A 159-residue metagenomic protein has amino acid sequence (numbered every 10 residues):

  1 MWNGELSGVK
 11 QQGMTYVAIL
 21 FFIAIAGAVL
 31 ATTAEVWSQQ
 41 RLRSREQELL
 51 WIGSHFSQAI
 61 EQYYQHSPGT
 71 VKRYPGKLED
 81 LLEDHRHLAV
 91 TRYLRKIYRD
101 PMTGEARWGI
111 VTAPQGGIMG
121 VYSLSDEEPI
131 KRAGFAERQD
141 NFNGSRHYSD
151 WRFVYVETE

Functional and structural regions predicted by a protein language model:
M1-Q12: N-terminal leader/signal peptides at the extreme start of proteins
Q12, A26, T103: Short glycine-rich loop/turn motifs that provide flexible caps or phosphate-binding loops at active sites
G13-F22, I52, D80: Residue-level recognition of specific faces of alpha-helices
I19, I23-R41: C-terminal juxtamembrane segment of a hydrophobic transmembrane alpha-helix
G27-A28, E35-V36, L49, S54 (+1 more regions): Short, amphipathic alpha-helical interface elements at domain boundaries that mediate macromolecular binding
L42-G53, T70-V71: Membrane-proximal amphipathic alpha-helices that sit immediately adjacent to an N-terminal transmembrane/signal-anchor
Q58-E159: Low-complexity, acidic interaction segments enriched in glycine
